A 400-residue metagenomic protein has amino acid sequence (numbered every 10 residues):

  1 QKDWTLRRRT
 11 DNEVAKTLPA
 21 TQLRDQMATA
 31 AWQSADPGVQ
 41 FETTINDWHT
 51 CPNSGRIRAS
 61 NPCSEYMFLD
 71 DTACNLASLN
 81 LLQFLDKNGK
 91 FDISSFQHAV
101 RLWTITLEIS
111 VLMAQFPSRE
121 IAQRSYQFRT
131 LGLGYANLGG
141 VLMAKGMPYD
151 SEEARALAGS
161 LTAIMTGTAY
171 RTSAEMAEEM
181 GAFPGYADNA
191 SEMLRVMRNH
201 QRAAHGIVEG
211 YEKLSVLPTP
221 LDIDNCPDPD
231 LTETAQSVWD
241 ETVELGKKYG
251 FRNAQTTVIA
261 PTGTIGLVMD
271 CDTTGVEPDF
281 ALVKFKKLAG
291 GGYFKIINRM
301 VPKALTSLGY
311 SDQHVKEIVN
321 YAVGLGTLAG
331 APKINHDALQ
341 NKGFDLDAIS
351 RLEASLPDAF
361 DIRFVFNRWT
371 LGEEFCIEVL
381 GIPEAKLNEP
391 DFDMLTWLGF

Functional and structural regions predicted by a protein language model:
Q1-F400: Long, C-terminal-biased catalytic regions of enzyme "large/alpha" subunits
